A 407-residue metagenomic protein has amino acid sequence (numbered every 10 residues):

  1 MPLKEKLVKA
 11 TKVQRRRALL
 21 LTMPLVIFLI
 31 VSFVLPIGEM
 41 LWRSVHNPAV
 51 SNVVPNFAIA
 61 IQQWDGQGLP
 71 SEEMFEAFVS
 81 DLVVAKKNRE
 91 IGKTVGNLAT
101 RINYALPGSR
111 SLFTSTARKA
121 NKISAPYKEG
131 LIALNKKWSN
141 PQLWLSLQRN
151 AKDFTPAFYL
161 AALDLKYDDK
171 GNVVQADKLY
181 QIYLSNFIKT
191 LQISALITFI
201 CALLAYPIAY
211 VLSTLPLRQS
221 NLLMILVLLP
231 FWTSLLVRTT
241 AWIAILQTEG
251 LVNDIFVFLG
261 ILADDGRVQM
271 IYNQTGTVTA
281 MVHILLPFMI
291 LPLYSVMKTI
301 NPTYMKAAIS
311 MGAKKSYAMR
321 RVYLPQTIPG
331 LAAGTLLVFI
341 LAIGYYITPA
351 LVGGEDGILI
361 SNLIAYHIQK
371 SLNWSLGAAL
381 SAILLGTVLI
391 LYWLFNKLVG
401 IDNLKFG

Functional and structural regions predicted by a protein language model:
M1-L20, E39, R43-L184: Membrane-topology segments of multi-pass transport proteins
K4-T11, I197-L228, I243-A244, K298-M305 (+2 more regions): Transmembrane-helix boundary motif in ABC transporter permease subunits
K4-V8, R238-V282, V352-E355: Membrane-interfacial helix termini and adjacent extracytoplasmic/periplasmic loops of multi-pass transporters
T11, R15, S220, Q274-G276 (+1 more regions): Amphipathic cytosolic juxtamembrane alpha-helices at the membrane-cytosol interface of multi-pass membrane transporters
V53-N56, A350, E355-N396: Interhelical loop and adjacent transmembrane-helix boundary motif in polytopic membrane transport permeases
I271-I309: Membrane-cytosol interface at the C-terminal ends of specific transmembrane alpha-helices in multi-pass membrane
H283, F288-Y294, N301, K315-G344: Transmembrane alpha-helices
Y294-M305, I309, A378-G407: C-terminal transmembrane helix and the adjacent membrane-cytosol boundary/short C-terminal tail of inner/organellar
